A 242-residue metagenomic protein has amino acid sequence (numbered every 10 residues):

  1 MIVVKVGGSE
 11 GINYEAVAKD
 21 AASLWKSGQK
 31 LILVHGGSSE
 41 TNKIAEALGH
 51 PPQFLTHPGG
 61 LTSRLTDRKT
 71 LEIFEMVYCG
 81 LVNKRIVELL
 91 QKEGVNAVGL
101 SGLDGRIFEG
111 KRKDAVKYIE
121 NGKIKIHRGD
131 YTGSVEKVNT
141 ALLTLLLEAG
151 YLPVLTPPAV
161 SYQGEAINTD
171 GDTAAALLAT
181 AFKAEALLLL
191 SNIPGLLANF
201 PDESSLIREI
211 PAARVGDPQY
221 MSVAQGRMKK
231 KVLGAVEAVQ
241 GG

Functional and structural regions predicted by a protein language model:
M1-G242: Nucleotide/pyrophosphate-binding catalytic subdomain
